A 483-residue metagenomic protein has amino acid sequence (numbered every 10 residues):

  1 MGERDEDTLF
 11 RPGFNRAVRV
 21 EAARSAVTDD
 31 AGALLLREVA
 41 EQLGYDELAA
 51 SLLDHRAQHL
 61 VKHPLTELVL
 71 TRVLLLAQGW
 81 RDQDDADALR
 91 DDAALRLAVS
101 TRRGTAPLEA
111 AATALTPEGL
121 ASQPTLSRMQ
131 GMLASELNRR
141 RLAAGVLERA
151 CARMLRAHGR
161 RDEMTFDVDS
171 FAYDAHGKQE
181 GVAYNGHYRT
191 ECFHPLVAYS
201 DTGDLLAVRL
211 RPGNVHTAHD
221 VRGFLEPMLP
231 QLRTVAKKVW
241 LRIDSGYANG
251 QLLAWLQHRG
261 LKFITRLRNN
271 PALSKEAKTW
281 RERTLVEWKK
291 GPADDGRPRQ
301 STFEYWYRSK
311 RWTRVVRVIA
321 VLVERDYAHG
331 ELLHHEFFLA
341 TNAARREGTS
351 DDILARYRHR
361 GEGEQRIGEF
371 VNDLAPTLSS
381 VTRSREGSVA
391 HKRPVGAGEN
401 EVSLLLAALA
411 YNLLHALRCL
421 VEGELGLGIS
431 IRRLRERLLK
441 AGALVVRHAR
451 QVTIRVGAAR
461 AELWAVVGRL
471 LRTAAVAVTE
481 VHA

Functional and structural regions predicted by a protein language model:
M1-T190, H194-H216, R222-T234, R259 (+1 more regions): Dynamic "connector" segments at or just before major functional cores
E3-A22, K262-V371, R472-A483: An anionic, glycine-rich sequence signature occurring as long contiguous blocks
V39, A86, T349-V395, V402 (+2 more regions): Short amphipathic alpha-helical "interface-anchor" segments enriched in bulky aromatics
D87-A88, R102-T105, V239, V421-I431: Short, glycine/acidic-rich hinge or "gate" loops at secondary-structure transitions that mediate conformational
E163-D167, K238-R242, K262-I264: Structural preference for beta-strand elements that scaffold enzyme active sites
L241-N249, N269-P271: Acidic, metal-coordinating catalytic cores used for nucleic-acid/nucleotide bond scission and strand-transfer chemistry
L253-K262: Short, surface-exposed basic-aromatic patches at helix termini and helix-loop junctions that form
S380-R455, L463: Basic, amphipathic alpha-helical segments enriched in Lys/Arg and hydrophobic/aromatic residues
